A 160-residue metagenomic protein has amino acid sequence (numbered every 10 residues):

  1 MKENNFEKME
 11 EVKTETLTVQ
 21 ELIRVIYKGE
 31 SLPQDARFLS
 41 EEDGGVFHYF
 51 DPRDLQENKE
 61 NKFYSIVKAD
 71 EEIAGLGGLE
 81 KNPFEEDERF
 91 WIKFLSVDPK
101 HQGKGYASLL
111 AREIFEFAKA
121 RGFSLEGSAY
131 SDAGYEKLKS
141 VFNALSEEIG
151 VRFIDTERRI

Functional and structural regions predicted by a protein language model:
E3-K59, K68: Short amphipathic alpha-helix that is part of the acyltransferase structural core
I23, F115, K119, K139-F142 (+1 more regions): Residue-level detector of alpha-helical secondary structure
D54-F63, K68-A69, L76-D87, F94: A conserved beta-strand-loop-helix scaffold within acyl/acetyltransferase catalytic domains
S65, A129-L138, E147, V151-R159: Extended, composition-driven regions rather than compact fold-specific motifs
K93, K137-S140: Acidic/histidine-enriched, beta-strand-rich ligand/metal-binding domains
K93-F94, D98-P99, E126: A short, exposed loop/beta-hairpin motif centered on an aromatic-Gly-Thr core
V97, G103-E116: Conserved acetyl-CoA-binding loop-helix of GNAT-fold acetyltransferases
A118-Y130: Conserved GNAT acetyl-CoA-binding A-motif
